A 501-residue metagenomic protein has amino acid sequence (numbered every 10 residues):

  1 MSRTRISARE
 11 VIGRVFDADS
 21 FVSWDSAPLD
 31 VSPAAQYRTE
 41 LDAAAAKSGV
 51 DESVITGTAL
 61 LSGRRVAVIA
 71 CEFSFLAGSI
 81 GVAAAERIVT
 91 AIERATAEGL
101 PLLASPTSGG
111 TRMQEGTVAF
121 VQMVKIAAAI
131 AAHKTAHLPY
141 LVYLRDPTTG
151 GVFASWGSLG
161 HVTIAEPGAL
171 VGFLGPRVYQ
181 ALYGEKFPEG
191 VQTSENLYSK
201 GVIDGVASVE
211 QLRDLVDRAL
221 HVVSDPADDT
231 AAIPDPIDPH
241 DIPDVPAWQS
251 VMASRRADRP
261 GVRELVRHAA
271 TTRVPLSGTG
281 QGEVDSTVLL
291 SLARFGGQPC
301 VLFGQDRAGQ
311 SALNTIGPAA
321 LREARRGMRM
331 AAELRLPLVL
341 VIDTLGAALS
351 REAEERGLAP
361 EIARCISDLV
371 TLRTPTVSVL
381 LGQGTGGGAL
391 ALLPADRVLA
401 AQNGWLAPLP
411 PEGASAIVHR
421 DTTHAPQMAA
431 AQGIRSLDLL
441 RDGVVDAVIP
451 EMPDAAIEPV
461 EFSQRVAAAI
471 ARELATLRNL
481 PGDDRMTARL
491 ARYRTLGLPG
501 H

Functional and structural regions predicted by a protein language model:
M1-L141, P147, A154, L159-V162 (+4 more regions): Terminal-region recognition feature
V171-L174, Y179-L182, A407-P410, A414-A416: Nucleotide-binding motor/catalytic cores of P-loop/tubulin-like NTPases across gene-expression machines
H419-Q427: Extended, non-catalytic structural segments that build the interaction scaffolds of large macromolecular assemblies
